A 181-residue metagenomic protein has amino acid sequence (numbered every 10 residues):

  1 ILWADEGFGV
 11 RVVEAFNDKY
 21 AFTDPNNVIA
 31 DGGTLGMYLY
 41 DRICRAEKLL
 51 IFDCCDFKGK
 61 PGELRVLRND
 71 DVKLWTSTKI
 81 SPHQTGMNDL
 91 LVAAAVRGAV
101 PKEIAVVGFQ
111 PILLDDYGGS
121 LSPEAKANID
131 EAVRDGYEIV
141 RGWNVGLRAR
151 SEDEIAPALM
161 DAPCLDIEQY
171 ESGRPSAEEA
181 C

Functional and structural regions predicted by a protein language model:
I1-R97, V106-F109, G119, P123-A127 (+3 more regions): N-terminal catalytic or cofactor-binding beta/alpha core of small enzyme domains
K102-I104: Short glycine-/polar-rich loops that comprise or flank the Walker A/P-loop and associated switch/sensor motifs
L113-Y117: Short, well-ordered, mixed-charge alpha-helical segments that flank or form enzyme active sites
G136: Hydrophobic "lid"/C-terminal helical patch of Rossmann-like NAD(P)-dependent dehydrogenase/epimerase domains
